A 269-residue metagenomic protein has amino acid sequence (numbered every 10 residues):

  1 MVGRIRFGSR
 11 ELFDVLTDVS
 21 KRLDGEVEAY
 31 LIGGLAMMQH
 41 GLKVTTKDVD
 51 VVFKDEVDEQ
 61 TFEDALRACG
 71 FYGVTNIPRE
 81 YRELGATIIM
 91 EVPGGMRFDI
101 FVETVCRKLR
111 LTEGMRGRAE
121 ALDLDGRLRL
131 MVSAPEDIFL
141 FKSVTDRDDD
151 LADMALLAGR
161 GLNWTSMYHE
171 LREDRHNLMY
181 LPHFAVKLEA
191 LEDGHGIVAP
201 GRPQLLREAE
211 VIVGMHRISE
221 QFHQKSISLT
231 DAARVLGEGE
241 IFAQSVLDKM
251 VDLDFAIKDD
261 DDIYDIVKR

Functional and structural regions predicted by a protein language model:
M1-I263, V267-R269: Compositionally biased terminal segments of proteins
